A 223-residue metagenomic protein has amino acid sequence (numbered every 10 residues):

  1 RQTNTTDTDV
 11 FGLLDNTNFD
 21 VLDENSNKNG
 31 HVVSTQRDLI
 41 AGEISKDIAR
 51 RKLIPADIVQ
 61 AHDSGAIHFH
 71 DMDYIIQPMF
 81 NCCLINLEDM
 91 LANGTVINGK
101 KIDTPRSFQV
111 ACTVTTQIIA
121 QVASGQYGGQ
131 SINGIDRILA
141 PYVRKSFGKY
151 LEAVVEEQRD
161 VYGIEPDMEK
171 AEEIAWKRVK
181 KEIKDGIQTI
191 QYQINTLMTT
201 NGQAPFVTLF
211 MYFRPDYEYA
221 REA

Functional and structural regions predicted by a protein language model:
R1-A223: Catalytic alpha/beta active-site cores
